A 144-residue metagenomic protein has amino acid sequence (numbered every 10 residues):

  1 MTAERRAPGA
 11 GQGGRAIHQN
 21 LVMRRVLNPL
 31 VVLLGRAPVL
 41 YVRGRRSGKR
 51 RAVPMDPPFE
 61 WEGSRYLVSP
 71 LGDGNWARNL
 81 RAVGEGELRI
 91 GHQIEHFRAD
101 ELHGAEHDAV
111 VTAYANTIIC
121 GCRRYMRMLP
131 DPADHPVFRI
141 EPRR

Functional and structural regions predicted by a protein language model:
M1-A16, V39-G44, E87-R98, R143: N-terminal short leaders/motifs
M1-E4, G13-N20, R25-L30, G48-R51 (+2 more regions): A broad, low-specificity signal for short, low-complexity segments enriched in glycine/proline and polar/charged
T2-P38, N116, C120-A133: Alpha-helical membrane-targeting segments
A7, G44-K49, W76-A82: Short, functional N-terminal and low-complexity linear motifs
G35-P70: Short beta-strand segments
S64, L71-R143: Short, structured beta-strand-loop surface elements
